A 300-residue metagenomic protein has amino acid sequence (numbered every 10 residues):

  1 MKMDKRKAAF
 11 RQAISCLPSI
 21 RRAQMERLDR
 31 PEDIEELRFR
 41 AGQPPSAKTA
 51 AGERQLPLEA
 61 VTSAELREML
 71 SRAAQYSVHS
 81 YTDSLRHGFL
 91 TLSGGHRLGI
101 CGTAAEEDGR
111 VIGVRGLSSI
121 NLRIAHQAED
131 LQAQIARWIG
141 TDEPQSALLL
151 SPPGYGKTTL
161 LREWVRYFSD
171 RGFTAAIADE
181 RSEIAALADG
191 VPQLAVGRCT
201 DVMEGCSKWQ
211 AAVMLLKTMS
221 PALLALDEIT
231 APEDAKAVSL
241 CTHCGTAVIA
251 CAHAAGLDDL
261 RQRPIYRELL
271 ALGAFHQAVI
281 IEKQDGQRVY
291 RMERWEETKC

Functional and structural regions predicted by a protein language model:
M1-G94: N-terminal accessory targeting/assembly segments
V78-P144: P-loop NTP-binding catalytic core
A105-R115, H276-C300: Conserved P-loop NTPase
L149: Hydrophobic anchor at the beta1->P-loop junction of P-loop NTPases
K157: Conserved lysine of the Walker
L160, W164: Hydrophobic positions on the alpha1 helix immediately C-terminal to the Walker A/P-loop
F168-V213: P-loop NTPase switch/communication element
M219-Q277, K283: Conserved P-loop NTPase nucleotide-binding/switch module
